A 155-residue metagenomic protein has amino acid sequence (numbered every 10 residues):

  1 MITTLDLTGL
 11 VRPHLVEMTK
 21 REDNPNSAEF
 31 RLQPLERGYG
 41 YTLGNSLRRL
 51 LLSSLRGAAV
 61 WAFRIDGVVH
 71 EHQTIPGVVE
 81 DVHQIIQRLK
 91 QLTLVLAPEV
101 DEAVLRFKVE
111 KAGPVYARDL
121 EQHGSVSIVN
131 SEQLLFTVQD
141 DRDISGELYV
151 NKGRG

Functional and structural regions predicted by a protein language model:
M1-G155: Protein-protein interaction/assembly regions in multi-subunit complexes
